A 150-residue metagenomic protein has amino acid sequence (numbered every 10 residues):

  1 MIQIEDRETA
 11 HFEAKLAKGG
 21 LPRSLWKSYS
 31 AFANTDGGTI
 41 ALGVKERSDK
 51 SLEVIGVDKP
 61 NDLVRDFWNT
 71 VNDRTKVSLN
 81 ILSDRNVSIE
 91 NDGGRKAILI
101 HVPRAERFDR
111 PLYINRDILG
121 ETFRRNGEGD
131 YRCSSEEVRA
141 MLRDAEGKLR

Functional and structural regions predicted by a protein language model:
M1-R150: Conserved N-terminal catalytic/coupling substructures associated with nucleotide/phosphate chemistry
